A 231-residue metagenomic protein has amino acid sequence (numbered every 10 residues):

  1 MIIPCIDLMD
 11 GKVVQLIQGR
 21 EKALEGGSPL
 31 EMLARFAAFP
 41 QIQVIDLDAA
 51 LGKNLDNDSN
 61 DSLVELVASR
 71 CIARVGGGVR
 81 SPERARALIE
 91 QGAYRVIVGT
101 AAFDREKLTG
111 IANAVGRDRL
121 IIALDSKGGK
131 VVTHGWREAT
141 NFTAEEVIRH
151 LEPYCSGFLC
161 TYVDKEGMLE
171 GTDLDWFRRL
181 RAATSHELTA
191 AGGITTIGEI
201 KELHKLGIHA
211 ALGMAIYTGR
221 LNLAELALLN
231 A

Functional and structural regions predicted by a protein language model:
M1-C5, Q41-V44, I72-R74, Y94-I97 (+5 more regions): Structural preference for beta-strand elements that scaffold enzyme active sites
L8-K22, A93-E166: Conserved anion-binding
G19-A37: Short catalytic helix/loop segments, enriched in acidic residues and glycine and frequently bearing histidine
R35-A37, I89-E90, L151-E152, H204: Non-catalytic positions within long, well-ordered alpha-helices that form the structural scaffold/packing of enzyme
Q41-S59, T100, C160-L169: Glycine-rich, proline-tolerant flexible connector loops at the mouths of alpha/beta enzymes
L55-V64, R137-E146, E170-R179: Charged helix-capping and loop-helix junction motifs
L63, S69-R95, D175-A210, L226: Catalytic cores of alpha/beta
E106-V115, L120, I200, H204-A231: C-terminal helical cap(s) of enzyme catalytic domains, especially alpha/beta-barrels
